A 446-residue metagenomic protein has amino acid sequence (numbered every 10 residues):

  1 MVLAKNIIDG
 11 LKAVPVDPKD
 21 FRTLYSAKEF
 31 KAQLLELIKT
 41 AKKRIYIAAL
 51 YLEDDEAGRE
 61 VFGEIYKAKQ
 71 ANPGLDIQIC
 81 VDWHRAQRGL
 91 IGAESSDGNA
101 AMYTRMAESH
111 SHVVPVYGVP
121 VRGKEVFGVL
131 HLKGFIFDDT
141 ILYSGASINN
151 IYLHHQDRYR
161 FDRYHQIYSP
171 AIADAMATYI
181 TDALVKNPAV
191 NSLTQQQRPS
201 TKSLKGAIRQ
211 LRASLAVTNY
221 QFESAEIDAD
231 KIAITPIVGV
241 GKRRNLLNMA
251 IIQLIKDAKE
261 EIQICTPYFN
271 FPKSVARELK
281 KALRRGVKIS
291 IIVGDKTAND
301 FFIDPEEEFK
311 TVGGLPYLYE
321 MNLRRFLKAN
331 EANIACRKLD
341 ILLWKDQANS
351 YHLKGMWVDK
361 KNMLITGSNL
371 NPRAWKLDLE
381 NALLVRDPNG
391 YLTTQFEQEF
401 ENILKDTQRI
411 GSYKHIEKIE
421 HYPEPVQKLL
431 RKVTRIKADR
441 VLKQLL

Functional and structural regions predicted by a protein language model:
A4-T40, D55-A258, T297-M356, W375: HKD-type phospholipase D/PLD-like phosphodiesterase module
K42-I47, A258-Q263: Short, surface-exposed connector motifs at secondary-structure boundaries
A48, C80, F137, S144 (+6 more regions): Generic beta-strand/beta-sheet core signal
Y51-E56, C265-P272: Short, glycine-rich nucleotide/cofactor-binding loops
G63-Q70, R277-R285: Short, surface-exposed basic-aromatic patches at helix termini and helix-loop junctions that form
D76-Q78, E261, R284-S290: Residues at the starts of beta-strands that form the adenosine-phosphate
T181-D182, E278-K281, F400: Short, solvent-exposed amphipathic alpha-helical segments in soluble enzyme and RNA/protein-processing domains
N333-L446: Long, C-terminal catalytic modules of enzymes
